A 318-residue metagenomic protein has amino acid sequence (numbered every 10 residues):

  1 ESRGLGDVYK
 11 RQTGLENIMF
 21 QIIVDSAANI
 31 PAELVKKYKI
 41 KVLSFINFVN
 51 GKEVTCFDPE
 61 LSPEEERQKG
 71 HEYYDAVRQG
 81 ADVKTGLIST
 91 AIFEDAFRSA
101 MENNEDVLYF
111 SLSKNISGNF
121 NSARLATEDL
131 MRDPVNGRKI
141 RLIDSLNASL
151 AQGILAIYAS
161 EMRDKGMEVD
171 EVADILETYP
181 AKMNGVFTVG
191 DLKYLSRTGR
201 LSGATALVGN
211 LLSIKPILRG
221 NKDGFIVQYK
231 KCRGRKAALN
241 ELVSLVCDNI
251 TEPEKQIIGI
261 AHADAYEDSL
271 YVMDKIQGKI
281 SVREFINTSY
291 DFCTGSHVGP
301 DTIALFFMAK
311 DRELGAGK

Functional and structural regions predicted by a protein language model:
E1-Q12: Single conserved hydrophobic/aromatic residue that forms the stacking wall/gate of nucleotide- or nucleobase-binding
R3, I18, E105, I280: Structured loop/turn residues at beta-strand edges in well-structured enzyme cores
G14, Q21, A27-V35, I40-K41 (+6 more regions): Mixed-charge interfacial surface used for oligomerization/domain docking and macromolecular partner engagement
Q21-I88, I92: N-terminal glycine-rich anion-binding loop in soluble enzyme alpha/beta folds
R78-K114, N121-L125, A173, P180: Glycine-rich phosphate- or other oxyanion-binding loops that anchor nucleotides, phosphorylated ligands
S111-S113, I143-L146: Short beta-strand->loop
